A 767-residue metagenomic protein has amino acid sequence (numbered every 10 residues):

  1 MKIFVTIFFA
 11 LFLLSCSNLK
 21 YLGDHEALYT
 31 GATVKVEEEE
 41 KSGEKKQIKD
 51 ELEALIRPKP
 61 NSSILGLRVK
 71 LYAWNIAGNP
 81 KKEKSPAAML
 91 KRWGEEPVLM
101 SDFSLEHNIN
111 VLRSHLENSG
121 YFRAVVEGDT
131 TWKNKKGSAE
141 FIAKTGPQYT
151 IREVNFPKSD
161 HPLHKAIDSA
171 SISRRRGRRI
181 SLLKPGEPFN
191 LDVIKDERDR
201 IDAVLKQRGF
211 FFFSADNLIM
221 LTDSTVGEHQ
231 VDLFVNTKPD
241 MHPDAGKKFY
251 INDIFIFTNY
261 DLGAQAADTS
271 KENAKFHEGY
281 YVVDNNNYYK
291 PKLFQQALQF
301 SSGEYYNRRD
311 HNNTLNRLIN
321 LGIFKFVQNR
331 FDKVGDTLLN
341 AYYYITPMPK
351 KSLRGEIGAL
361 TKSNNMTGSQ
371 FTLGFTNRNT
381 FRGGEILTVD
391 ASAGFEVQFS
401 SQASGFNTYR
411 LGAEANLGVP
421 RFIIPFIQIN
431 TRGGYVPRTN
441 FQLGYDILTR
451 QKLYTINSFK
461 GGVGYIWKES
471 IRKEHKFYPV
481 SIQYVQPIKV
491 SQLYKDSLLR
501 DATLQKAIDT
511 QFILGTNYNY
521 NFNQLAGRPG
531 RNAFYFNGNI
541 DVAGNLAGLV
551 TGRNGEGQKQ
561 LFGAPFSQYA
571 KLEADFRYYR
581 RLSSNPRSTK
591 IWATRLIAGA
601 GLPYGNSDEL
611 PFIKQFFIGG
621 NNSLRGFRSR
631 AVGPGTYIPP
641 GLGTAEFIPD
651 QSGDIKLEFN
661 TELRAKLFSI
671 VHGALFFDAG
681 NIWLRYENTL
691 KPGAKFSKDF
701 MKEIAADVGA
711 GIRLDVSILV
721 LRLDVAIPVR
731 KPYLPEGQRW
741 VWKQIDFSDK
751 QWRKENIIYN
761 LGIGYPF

Functional and structural regions predicted by a protein language model:
F12-S15: C-terminal motif of bacterial Sec signal peptides marking the signal peptidase cleavage site
S17-N320, F326-N329, L338, T431: Interaction-mediating elements
Y121, F210, K350, R382-G384 (+7 more regions): Strand-connecting loop/turn motifs
A170, R174, N287-Y288, E304-N537 (+5 more regions): Gram-negative/organellar outer-membrane beta-barrel architecture
F276-V283, L360-N365, K476-A665, L675-K698: C-terminal outer-membrane beta-barrel translocator/porin domains of Gram-negative envelope proteins and their
G355-I357, L387-A391, F441-L443, F536-I540 (+5 more regions): Membrane-embedded beta-strand positions of outer-membrane beta-barrel proteins
L373-N377, A393, A413-V419, G461-Y465 (+9 more regions): Residues on the lipid-exposed face of transmembrane beta-strands in outer-membrane beta-barrel proteins
A679-K695, I718, A726-K750, K754: C-terminal beta-signal and adjacent terminal beta-strands/loops of Gram-negative outer-membrane beta-barrel proteins
